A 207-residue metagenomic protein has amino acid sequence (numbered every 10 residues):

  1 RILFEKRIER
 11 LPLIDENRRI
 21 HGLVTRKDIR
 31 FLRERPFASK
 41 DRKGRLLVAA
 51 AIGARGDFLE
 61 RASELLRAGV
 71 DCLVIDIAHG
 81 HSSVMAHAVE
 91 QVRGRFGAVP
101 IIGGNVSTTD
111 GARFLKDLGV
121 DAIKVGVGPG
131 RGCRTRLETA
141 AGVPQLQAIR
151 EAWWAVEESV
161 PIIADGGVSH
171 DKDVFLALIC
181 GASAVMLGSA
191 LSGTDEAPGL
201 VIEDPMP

Functional and structural regions predicted by a protein language model:
R1-R7, I14-D15, F31-R33, D57-E64: The conserved cystathionine-beta-synthase
L3, E9-V24, A49, L73-D76 (+1 more regions): Cytosolic beta-strand hydrophobic patch enriched in CBS
F4-R7, N17, R42-G44, R55-G56 (+2 more regions): Short flexible coil/turn linkers enriched for glycine and charged/polar residues that connect secondary-structure
R19-H21, T25-S39, D57-R61, I77-I101 (+3 more regions): Active-site-adjacent beta->alpha loops and helix N-cap segments on the catalytic face of soluble alpha/beta enzymes
D41-A51, V92-S107, A122, A155-G166: Short beta-strand/loop segments at the ligand-binding rim of alpha/beta enzyme cores
A50-L59, E64-L73: Active-site beta->alpha loop and helix N-cap motifs at the rims of alpha/beta catalytic domains
A51, L118-D121, A140-A164, V168-P207: Alpha/beta catalytic cores of nucleotide-metabolism and tRNA/nucleoside-modifying enzymes
E60-A68, I101, V106-V125, V168-S183: Catalytic cores of alpha/beta
